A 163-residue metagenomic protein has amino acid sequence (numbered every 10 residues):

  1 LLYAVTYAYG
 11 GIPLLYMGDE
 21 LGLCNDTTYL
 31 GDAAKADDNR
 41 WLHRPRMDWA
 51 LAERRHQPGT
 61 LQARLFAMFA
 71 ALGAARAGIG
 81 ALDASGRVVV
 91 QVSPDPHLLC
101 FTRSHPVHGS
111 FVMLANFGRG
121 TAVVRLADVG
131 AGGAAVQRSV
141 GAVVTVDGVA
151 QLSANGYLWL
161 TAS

Functional and structural regions predicted by a protein language model:
L1-F111, F117-T121: Loop/helix patches that line or flank the sugar-binding groove of alpha-linked glycan CAZymes
Y9-G10, A142-V146: Short acidic, Pro/Gly- and aromatic-enriched capping/linker segments at domain boundaries
V89, T121-R125, T145, V149-Q151: Ser/Thr- (and often Asn-) enriched beta-sheet segments in non-cytosolic proteins
H105-P106, V140, S163: Short, flexible beta-strand-to-coil junctions
F117-A131: Surface-exposed beta-strand/loop patches in extracellular or lumenal glycoproteins
D128-G141: Solvent-exposed beta-hairpin/edge-strand motifs
V146-S163: C-terminal beta-strand-rich structural cap/linker in extracellular carbohydrate-active enzymes
